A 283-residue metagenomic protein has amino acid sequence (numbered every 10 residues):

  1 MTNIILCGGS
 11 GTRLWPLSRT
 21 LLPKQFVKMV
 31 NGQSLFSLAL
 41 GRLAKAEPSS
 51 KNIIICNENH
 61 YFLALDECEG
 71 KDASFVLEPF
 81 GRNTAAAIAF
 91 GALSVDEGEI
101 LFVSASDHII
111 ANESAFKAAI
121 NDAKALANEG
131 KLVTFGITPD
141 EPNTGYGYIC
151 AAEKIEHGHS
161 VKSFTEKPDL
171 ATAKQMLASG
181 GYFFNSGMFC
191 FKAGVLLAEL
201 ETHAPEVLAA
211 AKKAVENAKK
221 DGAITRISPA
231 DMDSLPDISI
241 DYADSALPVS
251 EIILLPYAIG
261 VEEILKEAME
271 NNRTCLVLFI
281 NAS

Functional and structural regions predicted by a protein language model:
M1-I5, P16, K28-V103, H108-S114 (+2 more regions): Conserved N-terminal catalytic core of the sugar/cofactor nucleotidyltransferase
W15-R19, D66, E113-F116, T144-Y148 (+1 more regions): Short acidic, glycine/serine/threonine-rich loops at helix termini
E113-E141: Conserved donor-nucleotide/metal-binding helix-loop-beta segment in metal-dependent transferases, i.e., the alpha-helix
A151-L247, E251-P256, G260-E262, K266: Catalytic core of tubulin tyrosine ligase-like
N271-L278: N-terminal amphipathic/hydrophobic targeting modules at extreme N-termini, encompassing cleavable Sec/SRP-type signal
I280-A282: Short, intrinsically disordered C-terminal tails of secreted or membrane-associated proteins
